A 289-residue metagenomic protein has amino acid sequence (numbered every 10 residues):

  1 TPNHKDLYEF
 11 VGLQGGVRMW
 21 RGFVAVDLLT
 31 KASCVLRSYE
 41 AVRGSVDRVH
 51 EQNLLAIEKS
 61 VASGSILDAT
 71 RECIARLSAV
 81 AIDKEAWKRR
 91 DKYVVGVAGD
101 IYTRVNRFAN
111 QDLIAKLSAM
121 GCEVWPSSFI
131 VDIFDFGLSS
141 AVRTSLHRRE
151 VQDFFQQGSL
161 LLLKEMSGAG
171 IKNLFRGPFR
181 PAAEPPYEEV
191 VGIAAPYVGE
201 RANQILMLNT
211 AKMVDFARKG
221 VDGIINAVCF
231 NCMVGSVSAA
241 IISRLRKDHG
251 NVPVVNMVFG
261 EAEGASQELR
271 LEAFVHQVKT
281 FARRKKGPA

Functional and structural regions predicted by a protein language model:
T1-A289: An N-terminal assembly and electron-transfer interface module characteristic of large anaerobic redox and radical
